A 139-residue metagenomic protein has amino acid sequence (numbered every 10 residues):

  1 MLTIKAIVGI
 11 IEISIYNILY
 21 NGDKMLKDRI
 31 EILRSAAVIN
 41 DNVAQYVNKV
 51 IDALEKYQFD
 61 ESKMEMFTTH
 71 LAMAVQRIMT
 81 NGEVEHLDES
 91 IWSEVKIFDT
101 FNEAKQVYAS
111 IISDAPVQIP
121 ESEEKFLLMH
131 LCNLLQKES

Functional and structural regions predicted by a protein language model:
L2-S139: A cross-family "folded-core" feature that marks the main globular domain of proteins
